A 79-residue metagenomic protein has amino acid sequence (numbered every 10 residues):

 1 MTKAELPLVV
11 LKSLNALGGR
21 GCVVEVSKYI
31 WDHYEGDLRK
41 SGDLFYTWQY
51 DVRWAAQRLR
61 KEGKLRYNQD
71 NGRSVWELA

Functional and structural regions predicted by a protein language model:
M1-V24: Positively charged, polyanion-binding regions of nucleic-acid-associated proteins
T2, W31-W54: Short, positively charged loop/turn segments that connect secondary-structure elements
C22, K40, L44, Y67-N68: Short, surface-exposed helix-loop/turn micro-motifs enriched in polar/charged residues
V23-S27, W31: An amphipathic alpha-helix signature
R60-Q69: A short, conserved structural fragment
D70-A79: Short, cationic-aromatic polyanion-contact patches
